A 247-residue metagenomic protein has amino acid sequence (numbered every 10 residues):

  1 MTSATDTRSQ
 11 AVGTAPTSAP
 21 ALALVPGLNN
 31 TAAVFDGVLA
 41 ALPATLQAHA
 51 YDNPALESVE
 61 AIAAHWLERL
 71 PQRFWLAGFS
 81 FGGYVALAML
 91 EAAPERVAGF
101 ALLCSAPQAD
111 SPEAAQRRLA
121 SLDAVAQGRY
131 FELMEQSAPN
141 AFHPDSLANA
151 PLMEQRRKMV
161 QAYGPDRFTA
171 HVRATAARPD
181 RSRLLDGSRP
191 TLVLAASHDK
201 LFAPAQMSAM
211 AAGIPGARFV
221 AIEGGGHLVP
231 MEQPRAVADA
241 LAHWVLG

Functional and structural regions predicted by a protein language model:
T2-H65: Conserved HGGG/HGGXW glycine-rich cap/lid loop of the alpha/beta-hydrolase fold
G37, A88-A92: Active-site signature of alpha/beta-hydrolase-fold catalytic machinery across serine- and Asp/Cys-nucleophile hydrolases
L76-G78, L103: Short beta-strand immediately N-terminal to the catalytic nucleophile in serine-hydrolase-like folds
G78-G82, A86: Gly/Ala-rich beta-loop-alpha elbow adjacent to hydrolase catalytic centers
E91-A92, R96-E135: Flexible "cap/lid" loop of the alpha/beta hydrolase fold
D110-E113, G128-D186: Conserved alpha/beta-hydrolase catalytic His-Asp/Glu region
N149, P165-D166, A170-A212, A221-E223: Conserved serine/cysteine hydrolase catalytic core
G225-A238: Catalytic histidine-centered segment of alpha/beta-hydrolase-like enzymes
